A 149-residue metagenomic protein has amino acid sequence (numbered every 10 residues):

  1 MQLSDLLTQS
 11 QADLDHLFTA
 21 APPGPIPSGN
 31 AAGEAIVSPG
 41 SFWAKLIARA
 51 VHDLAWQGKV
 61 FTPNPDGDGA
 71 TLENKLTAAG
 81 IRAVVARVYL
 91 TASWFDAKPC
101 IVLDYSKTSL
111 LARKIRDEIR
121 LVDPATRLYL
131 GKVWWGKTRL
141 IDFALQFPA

Functional and structural regions predicted by a protein language model:
M1-A149: Soluble ligand-binding/transfer domains with enclosed cavities or grooves
